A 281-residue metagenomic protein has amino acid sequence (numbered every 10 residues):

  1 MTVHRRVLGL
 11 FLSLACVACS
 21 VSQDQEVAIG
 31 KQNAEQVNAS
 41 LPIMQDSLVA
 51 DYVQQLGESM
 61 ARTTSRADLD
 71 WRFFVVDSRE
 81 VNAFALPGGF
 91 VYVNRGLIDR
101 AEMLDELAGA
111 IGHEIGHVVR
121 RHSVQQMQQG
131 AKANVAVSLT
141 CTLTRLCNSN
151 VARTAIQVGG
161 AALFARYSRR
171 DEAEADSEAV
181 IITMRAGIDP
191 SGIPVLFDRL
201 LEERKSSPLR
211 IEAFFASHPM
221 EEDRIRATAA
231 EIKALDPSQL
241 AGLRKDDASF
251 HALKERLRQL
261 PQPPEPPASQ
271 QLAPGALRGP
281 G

Functional and structural regions predicted by a protein language model:
M1-H4: N-terminal secretory signal peptides that target proteins for export/translocation
R6-G9, L14-G281: A Zn2+-metalloprotease active-site environment signal
